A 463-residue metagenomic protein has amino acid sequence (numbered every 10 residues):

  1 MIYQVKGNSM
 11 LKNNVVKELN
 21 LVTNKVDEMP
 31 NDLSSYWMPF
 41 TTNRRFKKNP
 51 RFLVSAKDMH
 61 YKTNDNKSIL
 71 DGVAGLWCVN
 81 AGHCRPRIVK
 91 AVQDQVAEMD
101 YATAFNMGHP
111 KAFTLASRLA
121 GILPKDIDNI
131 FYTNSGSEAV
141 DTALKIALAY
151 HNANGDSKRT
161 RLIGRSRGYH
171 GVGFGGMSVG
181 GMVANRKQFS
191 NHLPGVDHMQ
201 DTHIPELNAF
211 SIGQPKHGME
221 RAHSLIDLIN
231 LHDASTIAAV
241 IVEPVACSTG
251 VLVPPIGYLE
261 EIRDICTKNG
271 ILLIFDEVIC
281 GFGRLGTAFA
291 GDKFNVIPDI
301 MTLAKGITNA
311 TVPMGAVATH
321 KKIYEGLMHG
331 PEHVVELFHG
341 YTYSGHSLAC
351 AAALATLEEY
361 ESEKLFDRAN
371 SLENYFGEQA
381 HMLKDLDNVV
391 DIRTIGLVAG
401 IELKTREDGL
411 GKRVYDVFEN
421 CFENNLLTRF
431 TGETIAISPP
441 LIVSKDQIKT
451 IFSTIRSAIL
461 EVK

Functional and structural regions predicted by a protein language model:
M1-S9: Short, Lys/Arg-enriched N-terminal segments with co-localized hydrophobic residues within the first ~10-30 amino acids
L11-K463: Conserved N-terminal phosphate-binding loop of PLP-dependent enzymes in the Aspartate aminotransferase
